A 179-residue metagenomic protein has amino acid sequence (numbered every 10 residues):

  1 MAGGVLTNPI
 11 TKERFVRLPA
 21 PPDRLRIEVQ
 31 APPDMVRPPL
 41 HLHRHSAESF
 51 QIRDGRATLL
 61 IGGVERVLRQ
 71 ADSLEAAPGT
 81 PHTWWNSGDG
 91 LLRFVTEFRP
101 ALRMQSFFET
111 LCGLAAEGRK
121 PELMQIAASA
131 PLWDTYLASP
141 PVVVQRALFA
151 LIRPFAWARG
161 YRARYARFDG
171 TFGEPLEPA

Functional and structural regions predicted by a protein language model:
M1-R26, M35-L40, R44-S46, Q51 (+1 more regions): Jelly-roll (double-stranded beta-helix
V29-Q30: N-terminal amphipathic alpha-helix
